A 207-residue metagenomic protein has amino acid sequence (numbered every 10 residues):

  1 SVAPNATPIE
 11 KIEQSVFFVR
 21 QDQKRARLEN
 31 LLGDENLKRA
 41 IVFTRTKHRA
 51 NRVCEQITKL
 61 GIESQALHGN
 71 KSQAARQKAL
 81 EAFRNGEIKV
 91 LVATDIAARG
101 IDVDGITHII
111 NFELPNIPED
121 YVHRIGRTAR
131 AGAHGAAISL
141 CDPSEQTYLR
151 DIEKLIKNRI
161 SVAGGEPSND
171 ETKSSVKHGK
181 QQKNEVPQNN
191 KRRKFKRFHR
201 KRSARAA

Functional and structural regions predicted by a protein language model:
S1-E171: Conserved helicase RecA-like core
N85, E153-A207: Basic Arg/Gly/Lys-rich low-complexity intrinsically disordered segments
